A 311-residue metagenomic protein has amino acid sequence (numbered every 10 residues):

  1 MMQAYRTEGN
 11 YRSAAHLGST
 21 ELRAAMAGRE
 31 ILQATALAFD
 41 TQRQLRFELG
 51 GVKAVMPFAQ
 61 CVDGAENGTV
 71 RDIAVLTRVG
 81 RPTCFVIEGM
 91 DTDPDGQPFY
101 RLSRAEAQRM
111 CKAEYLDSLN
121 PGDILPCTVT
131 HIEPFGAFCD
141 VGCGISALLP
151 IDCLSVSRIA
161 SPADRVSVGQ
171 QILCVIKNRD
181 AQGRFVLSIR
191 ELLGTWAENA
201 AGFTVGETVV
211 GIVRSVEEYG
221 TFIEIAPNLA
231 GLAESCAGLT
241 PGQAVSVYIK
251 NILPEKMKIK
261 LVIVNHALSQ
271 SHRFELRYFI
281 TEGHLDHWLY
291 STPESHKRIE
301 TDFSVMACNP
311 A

Functional and structural regions predicted by a protein language model:
M1-G51, V70-F99, P126, P134 (+3 more regions): OB-fold/S1-family RNA-binding modules
T20-L22, M110-L119, E191-E207, S271-R277: DE-rich acidic low-complexity regions and acidic surface loops
R43, M56, P94-Q97, C111 (+10 more regions): Intrinsically disordered, low-complexity acidic/polar segments
R46-G50, V55-A59, Y100-A105, F138-G142 (+5 more regions): Short, acidic/hydrophobic/Gly-rich beta-strand patch recurrent on exposed beta strands that often constitutes part
K53-T77, R109-P121, S146-V168, G194-A197 (+1 more regions): A cross-kingdom feature marking solvent-exposed beta-strand/loop segments within repeated, beta-rich binding/scaffold
M90, A105-R109, H131-I132: Mid-sequence acidic-hydrophobic segments that form the walls of catalytic/ligand-binding cavities or oligomerization
L119-L149, S157, L173, R179-D180 (+2 more regions): Surface-exposed interaction/gating patches
